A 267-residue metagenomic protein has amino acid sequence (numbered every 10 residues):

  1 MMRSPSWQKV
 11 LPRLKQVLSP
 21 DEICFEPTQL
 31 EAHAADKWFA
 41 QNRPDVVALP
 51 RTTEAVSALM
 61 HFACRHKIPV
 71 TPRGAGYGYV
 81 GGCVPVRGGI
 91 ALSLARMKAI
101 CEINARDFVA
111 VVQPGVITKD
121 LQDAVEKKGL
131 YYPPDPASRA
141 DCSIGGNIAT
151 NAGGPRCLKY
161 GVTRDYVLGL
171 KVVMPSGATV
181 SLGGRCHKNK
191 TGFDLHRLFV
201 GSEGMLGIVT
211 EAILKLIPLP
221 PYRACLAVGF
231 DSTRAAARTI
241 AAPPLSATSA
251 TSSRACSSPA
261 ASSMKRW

Functional and structural regions predicted by a protein language model:
M1-H61, Y77-F108, A137, S258-W267: N-terminal flexible segment immediately upstream of the FAD-binding catalytic core in FAD-dependent oxidoreductases
R13-L14, A63, T239-P243: Short amphipathic alpha-helices in soluble, non-transmembrane regions that often serve as interface/regulatory elements
E26, T71-R73, S93-A95, D135 (+4 more regions): Generic beta-strand/beta-sheet core signal
L49, R73, S93, V111-P114 (+1 more regions): Active-site-adjacent beta-strand anchor residues
K67-P69, V80: Glycine-rich active-site/cofactor-binding loop and its immediate structural neighborhood
G74-Y77, I117: Ser/Thr-glycine-rich phosphate-binding loops at phosphate-binding pockets of nucleotides, nucleotide cofactors
A99-I103, V109-S249: FAD-binding subdomain of flavoenzyme oxidoreductases
L245-T251, A255, A260-M264: Cationic, amphipathic, low-complexity alpha-helical segments enriched in hydrophobics plus arginine/proline
